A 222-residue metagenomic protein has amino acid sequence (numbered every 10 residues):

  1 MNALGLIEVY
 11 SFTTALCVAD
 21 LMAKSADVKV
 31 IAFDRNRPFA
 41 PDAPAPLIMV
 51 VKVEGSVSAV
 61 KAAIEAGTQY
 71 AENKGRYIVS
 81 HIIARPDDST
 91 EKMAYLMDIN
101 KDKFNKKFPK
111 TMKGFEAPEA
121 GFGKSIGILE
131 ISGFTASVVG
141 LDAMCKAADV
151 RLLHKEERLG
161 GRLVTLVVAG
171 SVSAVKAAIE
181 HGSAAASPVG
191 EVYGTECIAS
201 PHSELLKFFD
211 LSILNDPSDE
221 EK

Functional and structural regions predicted by a protein language model:
M1-I48, E54-T165, A169-K222: Long, contiguous binding/interaction regions
